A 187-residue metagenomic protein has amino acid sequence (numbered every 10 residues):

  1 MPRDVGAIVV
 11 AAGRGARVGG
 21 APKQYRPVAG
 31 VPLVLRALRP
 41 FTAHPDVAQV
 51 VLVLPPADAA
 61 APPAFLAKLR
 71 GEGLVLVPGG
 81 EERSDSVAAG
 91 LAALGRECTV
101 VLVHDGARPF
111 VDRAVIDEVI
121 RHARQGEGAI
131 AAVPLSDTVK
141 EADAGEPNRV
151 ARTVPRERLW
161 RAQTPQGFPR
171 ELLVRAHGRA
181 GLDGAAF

Functional and structural regions predicted by a protein language model:
P2-A59: N-terminal glycine-rich phosphate-binding loop and ensuing alpha1 helix
P2-R3, L94-T99, R124-Q125: Glycine-rich phosphate-binding loop signature in dinucleotide/nucleotide-binding domains
V5, G73-V75, L159: Short, conserved active-site loop motifs that form the nucleotide-linked donor/cofactor pocket
V9, V34, G90, H104-D105 (+2 more regions): Residue-level signal for inorganic ion chemistry
A59-L66: Acidic helix N-cap motif at the loop->helix transition within catalytic regions of sugar-transfer enzymes
A67-V101, D183, F187: Short phosphate-binding loop-to-helix
R83, G106-F110, D137: Acidic metal-phosphate-binding loop of nucleotide-sugar-dependent transferases
V111-F187: Conserved core of the sugar-phosphate nucleotidyltransferase
